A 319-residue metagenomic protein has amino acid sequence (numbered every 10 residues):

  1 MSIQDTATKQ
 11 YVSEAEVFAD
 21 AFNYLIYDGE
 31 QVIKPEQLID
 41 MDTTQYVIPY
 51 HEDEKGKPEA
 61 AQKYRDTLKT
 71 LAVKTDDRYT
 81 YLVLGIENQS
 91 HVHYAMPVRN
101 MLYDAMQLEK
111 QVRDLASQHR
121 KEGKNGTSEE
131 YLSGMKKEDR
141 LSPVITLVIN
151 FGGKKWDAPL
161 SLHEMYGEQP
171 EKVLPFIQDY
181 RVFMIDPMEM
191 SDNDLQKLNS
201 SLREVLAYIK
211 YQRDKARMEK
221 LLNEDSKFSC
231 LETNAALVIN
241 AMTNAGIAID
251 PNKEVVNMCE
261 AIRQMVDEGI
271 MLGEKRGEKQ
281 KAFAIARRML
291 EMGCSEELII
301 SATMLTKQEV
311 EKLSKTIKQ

Functional and structural regions predicted by a protein language model:
M1-Q319: Elongated, amphipathic alpha-helical interaction scaffolds
